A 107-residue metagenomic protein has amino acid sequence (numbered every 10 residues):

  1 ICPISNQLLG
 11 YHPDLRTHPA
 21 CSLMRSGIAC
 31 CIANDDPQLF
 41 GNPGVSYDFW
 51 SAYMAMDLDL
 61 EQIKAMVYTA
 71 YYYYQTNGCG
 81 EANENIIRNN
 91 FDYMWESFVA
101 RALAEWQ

Functional and structural regions predicted by a protein language model:
I1-P3, A33-N34, M66: A cross-family glycoside hydrolase active-site/sugar-binding cleft signature
I1-Y11: Active-site core of metal-dependent hydrolases
C2, C21, C30-C31, C79: Generic recognition of cysteine residues
L9-C21, F40-Y53: Histidine/acidic-residue-rich catalytic or RNA/ligand-binding cores of hydrolases and nuclease-related proteins
M24: Anion (oxyanion) recognition and catalysis
I28-G44: Short acidic/histidine-rich active-site segments
S46-Y47, D57-Q107: Mid-to-C-terminal alpha-helical segments outside catalytic/metal-binding sites
